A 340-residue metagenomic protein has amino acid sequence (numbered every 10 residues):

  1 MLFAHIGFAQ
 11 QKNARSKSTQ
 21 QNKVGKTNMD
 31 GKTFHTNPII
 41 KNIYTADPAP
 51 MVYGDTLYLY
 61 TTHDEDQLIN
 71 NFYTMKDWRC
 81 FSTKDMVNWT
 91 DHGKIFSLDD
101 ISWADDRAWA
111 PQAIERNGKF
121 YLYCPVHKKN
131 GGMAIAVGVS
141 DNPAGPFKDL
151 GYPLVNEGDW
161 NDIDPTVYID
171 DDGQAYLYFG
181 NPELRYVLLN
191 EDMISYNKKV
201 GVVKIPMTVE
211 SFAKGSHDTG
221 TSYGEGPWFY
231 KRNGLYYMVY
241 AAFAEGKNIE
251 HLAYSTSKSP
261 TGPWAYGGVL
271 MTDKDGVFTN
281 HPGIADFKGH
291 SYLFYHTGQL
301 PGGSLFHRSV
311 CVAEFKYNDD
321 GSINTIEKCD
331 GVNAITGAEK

Functional and structural regions predicted by a protein language model:
Q10-K340: Carbohydrate-active catalytic/glycan-binding domains of CAZyme proteins, especially the secreted or lumenal ectodomains
